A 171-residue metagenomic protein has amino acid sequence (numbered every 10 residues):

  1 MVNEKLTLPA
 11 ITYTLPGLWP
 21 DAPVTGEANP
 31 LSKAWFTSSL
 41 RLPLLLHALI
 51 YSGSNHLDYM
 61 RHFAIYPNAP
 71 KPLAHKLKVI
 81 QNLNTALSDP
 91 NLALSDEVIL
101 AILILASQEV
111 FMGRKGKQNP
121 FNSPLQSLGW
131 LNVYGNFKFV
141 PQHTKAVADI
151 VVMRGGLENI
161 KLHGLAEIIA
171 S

Functional and structural regions predicted by a protein language model:
M1-A93, M112, G116-Q126, Q142-A148: Amphipathic alpha-helical dimerization/protein-protein interaction segment
I50, D96-Q108, G113, L162-A166: Amphipathic alpha-helical repeat scaffolds of TPR domains
G53, L105, V151: Residues that form ligand- and interface-recognition hot spots within folded domains
N68-P72, A101-L105, E109, S123 (+1 more regions): Charge-rich, low-complexity amphipathic helices in intrinsically disordered tails/linkers adjacent to domains
N82-D96, R154-H163: Acidic, serine/threonine- and proline-rich low-complexity regulatory regions
M112-S171: Acidic/serine-rich, low-complexity amphipathic helices located in mid- to C-terminal regulatory regions
